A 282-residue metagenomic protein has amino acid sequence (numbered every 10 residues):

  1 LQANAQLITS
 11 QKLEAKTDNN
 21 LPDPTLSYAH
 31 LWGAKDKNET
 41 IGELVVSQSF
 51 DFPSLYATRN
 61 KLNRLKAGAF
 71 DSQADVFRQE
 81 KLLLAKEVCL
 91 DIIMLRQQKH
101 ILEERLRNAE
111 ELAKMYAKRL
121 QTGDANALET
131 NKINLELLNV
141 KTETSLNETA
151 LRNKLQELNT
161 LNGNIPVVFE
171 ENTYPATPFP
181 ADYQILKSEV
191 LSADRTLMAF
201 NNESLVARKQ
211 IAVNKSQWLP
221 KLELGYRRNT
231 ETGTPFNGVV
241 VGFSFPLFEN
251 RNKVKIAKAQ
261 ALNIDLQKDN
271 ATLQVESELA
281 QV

Functional and structural regions predicted by a protein language model:
L1-A3, T9-D23, L44-L62, S72-Q79 (+6 more regions): A glycine-/polar-enriched beta->alpha junction
L1-N4, S49, Y56, N63 (+17 more regions): Amphipathic alpha-helical coiled-coil segments and their boundaries
L1-T25, H30, F50, T58 (+5 more regions): Bacterial Sec-pathway N-terminal export signals of envelope proteins
L7, L31-I41, E203, R227-G238: Solvent-exposed loop/turn segments connecting transmembrane beta-strands in outer-membrane beta-barrel proteins
P24-A34, T58, P220-T230, V241: Transmembrane beta-strand segments that form the barrel wall of outer-membrane beta-barrel proteins
I41, E87, K132, K221 (+1 more regions): Transmembrane beta-barrel architecture of outer-membrane proteins
A74-A193: Periplasmic alpha-helical coiled-coil/stalk elements that build and connect Gram-negative outer-membrane
